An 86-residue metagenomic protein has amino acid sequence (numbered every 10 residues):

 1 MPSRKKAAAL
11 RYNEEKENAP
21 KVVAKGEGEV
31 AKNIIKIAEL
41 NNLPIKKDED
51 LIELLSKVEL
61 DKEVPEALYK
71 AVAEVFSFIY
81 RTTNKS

Functional and structural regions predicted by a protein language model:
M1-S86: Divalent-cation
